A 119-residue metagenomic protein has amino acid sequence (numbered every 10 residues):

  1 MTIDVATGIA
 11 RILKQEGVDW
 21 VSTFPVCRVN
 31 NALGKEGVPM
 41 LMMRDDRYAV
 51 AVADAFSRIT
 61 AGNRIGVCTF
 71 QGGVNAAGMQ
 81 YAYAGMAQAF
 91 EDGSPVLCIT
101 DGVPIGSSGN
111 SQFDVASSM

Functional and structural regions predicted by a protein language model:
M1-M119: N-terminal alpha/beta PP-like core and its mobile active-site loop of ThDP/TPP-dependent enzymes
